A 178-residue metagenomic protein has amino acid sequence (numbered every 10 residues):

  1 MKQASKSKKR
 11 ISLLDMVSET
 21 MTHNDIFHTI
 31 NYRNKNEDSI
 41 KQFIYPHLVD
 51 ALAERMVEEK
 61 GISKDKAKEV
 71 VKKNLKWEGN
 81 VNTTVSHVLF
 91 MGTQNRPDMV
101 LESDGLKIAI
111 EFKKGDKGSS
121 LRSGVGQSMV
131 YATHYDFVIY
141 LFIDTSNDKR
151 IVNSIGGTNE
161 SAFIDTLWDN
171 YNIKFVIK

Functional and structural regions predicted by a protein language model:
M1-D65: Interdomain/boundary linker segments immediately adjacent to catalytic/signaling cores
Y32-D38, Q42-Y45, E54-L106, G118-S120: Active-site metal-binding core of divalent-cation-utilizing nuclease and nuclease-like domains
I110: Conserved beta3 VAIK motif of the Hanks protein kinase fold
K117-R122, A132-Y171, F175-K178: Nucleic-acid nuclease catalytic cores
